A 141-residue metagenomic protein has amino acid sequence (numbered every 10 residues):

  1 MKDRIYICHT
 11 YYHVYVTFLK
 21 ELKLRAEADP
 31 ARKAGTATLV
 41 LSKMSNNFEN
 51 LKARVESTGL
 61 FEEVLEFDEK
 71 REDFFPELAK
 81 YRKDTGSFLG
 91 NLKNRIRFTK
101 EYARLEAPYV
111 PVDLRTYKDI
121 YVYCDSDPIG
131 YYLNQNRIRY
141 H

Functional and structural regions predicted by a protein language model:
I5-H141: Active-site and donor-binding regions of nucleotide-sugar-utilizing enzymes
